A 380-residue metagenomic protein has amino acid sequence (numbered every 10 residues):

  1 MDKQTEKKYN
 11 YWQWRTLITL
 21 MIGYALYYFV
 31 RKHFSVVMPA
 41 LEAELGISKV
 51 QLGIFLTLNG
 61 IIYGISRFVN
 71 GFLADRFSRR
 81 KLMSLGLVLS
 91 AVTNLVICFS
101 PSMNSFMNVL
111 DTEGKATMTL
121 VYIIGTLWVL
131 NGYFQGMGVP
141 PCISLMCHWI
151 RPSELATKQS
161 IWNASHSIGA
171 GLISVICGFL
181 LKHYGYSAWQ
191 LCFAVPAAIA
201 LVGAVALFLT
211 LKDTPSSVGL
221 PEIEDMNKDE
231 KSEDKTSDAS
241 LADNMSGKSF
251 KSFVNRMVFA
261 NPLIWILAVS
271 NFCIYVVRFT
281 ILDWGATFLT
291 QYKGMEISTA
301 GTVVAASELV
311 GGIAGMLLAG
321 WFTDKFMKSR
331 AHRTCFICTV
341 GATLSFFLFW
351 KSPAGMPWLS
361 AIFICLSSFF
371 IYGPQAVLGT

Functional and structural regions predicted by a protein language model:
D2-N10, S217-I266, Y292: Juxtamembrane intracellular "pre-TM" segments in multi-pass secondary transporters
K32, G60-F68, A170-G171, E308-L317: Residue-level signature of mid-helix packing/kink "hotspots" within the transmembrane helices of 12-pass Major
F34-M38, N261-L317, Q375-G379: Extracytoplasmic gate region of multi-pass secondary transporters
R76-L87, D324-T339: Cytoplasmic membrane-interface "Motif A"-like loop-to-helix N-cap segments of 12-TM Major Facilitator Superfamily
V88-T117, V340-A354: C-terminal ends and interior cores of transmembrane alpha-helices in multi-pass membrane transporters/permeases
L127-S167: Cytoplasmic helix-loop-helix junction between adjacent transmembrane helices in 12-TM secondary transporters
W162-D213: Helix-loop-helix hairpin linking two adjacent transmembrane segments in secondary transporters
S329-L378: C-terminal transmembrane helical hairpin of 12-TM major facilitator-type secondary transporters
